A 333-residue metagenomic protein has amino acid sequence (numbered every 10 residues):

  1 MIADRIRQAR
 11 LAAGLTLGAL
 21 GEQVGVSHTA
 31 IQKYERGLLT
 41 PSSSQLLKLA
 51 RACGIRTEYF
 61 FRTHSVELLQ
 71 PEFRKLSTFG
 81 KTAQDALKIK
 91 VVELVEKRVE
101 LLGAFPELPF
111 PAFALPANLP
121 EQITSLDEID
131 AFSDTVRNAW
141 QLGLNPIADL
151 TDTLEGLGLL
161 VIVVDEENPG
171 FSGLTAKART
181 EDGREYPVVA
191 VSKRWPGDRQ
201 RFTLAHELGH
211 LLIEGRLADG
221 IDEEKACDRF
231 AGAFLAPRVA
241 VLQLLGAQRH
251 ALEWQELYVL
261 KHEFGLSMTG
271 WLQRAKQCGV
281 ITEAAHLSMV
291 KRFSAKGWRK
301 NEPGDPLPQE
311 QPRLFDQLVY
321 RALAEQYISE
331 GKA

Functional and structural regions predicted by a protein language model:
M1-K332: Short juxta-domain linker segments that transition from a proline/glycine-rich, charged coil into a short amphipathic
